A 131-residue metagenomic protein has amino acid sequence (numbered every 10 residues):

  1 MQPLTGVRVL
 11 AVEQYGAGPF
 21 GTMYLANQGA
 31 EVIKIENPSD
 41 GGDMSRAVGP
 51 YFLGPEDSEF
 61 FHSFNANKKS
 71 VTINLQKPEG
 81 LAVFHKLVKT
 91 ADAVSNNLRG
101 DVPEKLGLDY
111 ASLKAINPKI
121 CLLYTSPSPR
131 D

Functional and structural regions predicted by a protein language model:
M1-S126: N-terminal helix-loop segment corresponding to the beta1-alpha1 unit of nucleotide/adenylate-binding folds
P127-D131: A short, hydrophobic C-terminal helix/tail in secreted or cell-surface proteins
